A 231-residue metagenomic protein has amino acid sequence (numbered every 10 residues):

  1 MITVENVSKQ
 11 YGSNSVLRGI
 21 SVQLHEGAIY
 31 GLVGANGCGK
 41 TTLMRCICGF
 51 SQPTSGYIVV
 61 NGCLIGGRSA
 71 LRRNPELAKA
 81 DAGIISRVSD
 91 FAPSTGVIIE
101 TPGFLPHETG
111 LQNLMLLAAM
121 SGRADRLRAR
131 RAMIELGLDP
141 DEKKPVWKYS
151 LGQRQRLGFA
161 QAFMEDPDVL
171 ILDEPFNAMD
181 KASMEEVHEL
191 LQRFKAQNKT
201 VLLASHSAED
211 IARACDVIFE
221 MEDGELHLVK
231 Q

Functional and structural regions predicted by a protein language model:
V33-A35: The feature captures the beta-strand-to-loop junction immediately N-terminal to the Walker
C48: Helix-to-loop junction immediately C-terminal to a conserved catalytic motif
G56-F91: Conserved ABC transporter NBD signature motif
M115, R126-D141: Conserved ABC ATPase "signature" region
L170-E174: Catalytic Walker B motif of ABC-type/P-loop ATPase nucleotide-binding domains
S205-H206: H-loop/switch region of ABC-family ATPase nucleotide-binding domains
